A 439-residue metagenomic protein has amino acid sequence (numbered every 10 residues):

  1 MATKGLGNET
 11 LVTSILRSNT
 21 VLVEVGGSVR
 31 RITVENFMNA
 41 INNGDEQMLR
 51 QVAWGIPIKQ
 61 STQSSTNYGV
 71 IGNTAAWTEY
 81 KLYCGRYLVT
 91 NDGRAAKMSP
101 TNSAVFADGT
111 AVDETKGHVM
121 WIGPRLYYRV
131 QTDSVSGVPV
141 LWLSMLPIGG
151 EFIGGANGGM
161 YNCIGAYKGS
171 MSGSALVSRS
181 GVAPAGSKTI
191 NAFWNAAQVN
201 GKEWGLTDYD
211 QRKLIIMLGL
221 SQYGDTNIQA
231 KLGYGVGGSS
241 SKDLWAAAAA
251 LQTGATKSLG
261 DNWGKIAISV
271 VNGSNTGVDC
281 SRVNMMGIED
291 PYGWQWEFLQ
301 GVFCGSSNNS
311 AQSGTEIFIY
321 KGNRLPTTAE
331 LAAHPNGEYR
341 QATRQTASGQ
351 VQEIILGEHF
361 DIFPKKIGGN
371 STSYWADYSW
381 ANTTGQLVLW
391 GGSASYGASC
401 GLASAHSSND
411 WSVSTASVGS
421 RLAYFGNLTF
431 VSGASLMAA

Functional and structural regions predicted by a protein language model:
M1-S18, L436-A439: Short, intrinsically disordered N-terminal pre-domain segments
S18-V25, G287-E289: Short hydrophobic/aromatic-rich beta-strand motifs
L22-V29, P57-T62, Y167-S170: Short, flexible beta-strand-to-coil junctions
V23-N43: Short, surface-exposed terminal/edge motifs of secreted or surface/virion proteins that either
D45-I122, Y128-V130, A439: GGW-centered surface loops in extracellular recognition modules
W54, Q211-K213, Y234-S258, N262 (+2 more regions): C-terminal, surface-exposed recognition/capping segments
T110-G117, W142-P291, Q295: Short aromatic-cysteine micro-motif
G305-G322: A short, polar/charged loop-to-alpha-helix boundary motif
